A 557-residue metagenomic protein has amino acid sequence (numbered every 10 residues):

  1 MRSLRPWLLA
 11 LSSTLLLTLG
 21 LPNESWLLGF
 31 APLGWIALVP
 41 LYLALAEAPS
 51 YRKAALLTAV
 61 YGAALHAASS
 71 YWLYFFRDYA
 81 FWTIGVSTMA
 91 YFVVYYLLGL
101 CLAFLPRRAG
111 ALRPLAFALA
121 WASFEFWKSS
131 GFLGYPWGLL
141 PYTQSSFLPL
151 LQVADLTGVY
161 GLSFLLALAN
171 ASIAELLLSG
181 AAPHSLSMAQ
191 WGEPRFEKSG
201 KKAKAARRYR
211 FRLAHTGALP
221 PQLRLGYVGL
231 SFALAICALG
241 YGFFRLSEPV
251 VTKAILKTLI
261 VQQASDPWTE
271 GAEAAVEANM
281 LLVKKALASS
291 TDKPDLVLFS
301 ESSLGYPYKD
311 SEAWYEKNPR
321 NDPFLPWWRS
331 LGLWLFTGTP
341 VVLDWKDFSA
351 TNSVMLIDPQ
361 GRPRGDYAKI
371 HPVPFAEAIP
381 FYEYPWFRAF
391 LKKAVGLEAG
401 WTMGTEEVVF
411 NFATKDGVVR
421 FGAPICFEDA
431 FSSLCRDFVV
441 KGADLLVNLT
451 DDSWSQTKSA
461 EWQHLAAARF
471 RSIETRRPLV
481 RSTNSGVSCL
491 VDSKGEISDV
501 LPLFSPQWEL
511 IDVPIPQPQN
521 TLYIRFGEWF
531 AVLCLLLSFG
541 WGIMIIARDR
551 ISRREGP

Functional and structural regions predicted by a protein language model:
M1-L4, L27, F211, T216 (+3 more regions): Short, aromatic- and cysteine-enriched interfacial helices/patches that mediate contacts at lipid membranes
M1-S187, Y209-R212, P220-L246, T457 (+5 more regions): Membrane-embedded alpha-helical bundles of multi-pass enzymes that act on lipidic or dolichyl-linked glycan substrates
A181-L225, L325, S552-P557: Intrinsic disorder/low-complexity segments
F244-F526: Soluble catalytic domains of enzymes that build or remodel membrane lipids, polysaccharides, and related
C426, I545-R550, R554-P557: Non-catalytic interaction/Regulatory regions outside core domains
